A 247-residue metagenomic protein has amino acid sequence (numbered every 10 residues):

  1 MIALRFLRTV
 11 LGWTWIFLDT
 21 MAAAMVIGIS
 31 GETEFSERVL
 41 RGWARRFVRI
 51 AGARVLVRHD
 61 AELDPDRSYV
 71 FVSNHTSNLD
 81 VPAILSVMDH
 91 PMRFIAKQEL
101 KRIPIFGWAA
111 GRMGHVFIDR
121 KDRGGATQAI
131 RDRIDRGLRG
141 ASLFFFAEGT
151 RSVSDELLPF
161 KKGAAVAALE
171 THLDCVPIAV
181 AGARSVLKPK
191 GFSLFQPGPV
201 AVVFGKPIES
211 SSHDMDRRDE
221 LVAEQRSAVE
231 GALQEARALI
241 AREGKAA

Functional and structural regions predicted by a protein language model:
M1, L56-A61, V81, Q234-A247: Soluble, non-transmembrane catalytic domains of enzymes that act on hydrophobic metabolites at membranes
M1-L56, W108-R112: A transmembrane-helix-recognition feature enriched in membrane-embedded lipid enzymes and envelope glyco-/phospholipid
V10-G12, L40-A96: Conserved H-X4-D acyltransferase segment
A53, H115, H172-L173: Short glycine/serine/threonine/alanine-rich loop segments
V57, V116-D119, S210: Short acidic-hydrophobic, aromatic-tinged amphipathic segments that line or gate anion-handling sites
N74-H75, G111-M113, S193-Q196: Short, hinge-like loop/turn segments at secondary-structure boundaries
N78-T127, R131-D132: Membrane-embedded segments
T127-A247: Non-catalytic C-terminal accessory region of glycerolipid acyltransferases and related lyso-lipid remodeling enzymes
